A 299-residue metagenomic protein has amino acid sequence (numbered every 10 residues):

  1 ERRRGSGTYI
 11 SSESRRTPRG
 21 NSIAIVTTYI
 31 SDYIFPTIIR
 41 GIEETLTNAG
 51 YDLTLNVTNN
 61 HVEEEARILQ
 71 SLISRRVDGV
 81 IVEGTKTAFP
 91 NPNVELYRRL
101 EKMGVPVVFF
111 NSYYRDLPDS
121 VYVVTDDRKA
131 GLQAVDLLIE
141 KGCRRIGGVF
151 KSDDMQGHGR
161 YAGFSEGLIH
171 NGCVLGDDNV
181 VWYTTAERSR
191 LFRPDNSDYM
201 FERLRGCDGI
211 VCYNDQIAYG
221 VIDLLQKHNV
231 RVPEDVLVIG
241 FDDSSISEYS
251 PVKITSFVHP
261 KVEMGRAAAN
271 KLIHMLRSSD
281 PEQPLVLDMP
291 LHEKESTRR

Functional and structural regions predicted by a protein language model:
E1-R19, R298: N-terminal helix-turn-helix DNA-binding module of bacterial transcription factors
S11, R15-D136, E202-R205: Alpha-helical recognition/docking segments in bacterial nutrient-uptake and carbohydrate-utilization systems
Y33-N48, A130-Q133, M155-L175, G220 (+2 more regions): Short, solvent-exposed amphipathic alpha-helices that sit in or adjacent to ligand/effector-binding or catalytic
T47-V57, G148, S165-P194: Short beta-strand elements in bilobed, periplasmic/extracellular small-molecule ligand-binding domains
D116-G148, E166, R190-D198, A218 (+1 more regions): Hydrophobic alpha-helical segments within soluble ligand-binding/sensing domains
L132-C173, Q283-R298: An alpha-beta-alpha
R145, L175-N179, V232-L237: Short acidic capping loops at alpha-helix termini that bridge into adjacent secondary structure
S197-R299: Flexible loop/turn connectors
